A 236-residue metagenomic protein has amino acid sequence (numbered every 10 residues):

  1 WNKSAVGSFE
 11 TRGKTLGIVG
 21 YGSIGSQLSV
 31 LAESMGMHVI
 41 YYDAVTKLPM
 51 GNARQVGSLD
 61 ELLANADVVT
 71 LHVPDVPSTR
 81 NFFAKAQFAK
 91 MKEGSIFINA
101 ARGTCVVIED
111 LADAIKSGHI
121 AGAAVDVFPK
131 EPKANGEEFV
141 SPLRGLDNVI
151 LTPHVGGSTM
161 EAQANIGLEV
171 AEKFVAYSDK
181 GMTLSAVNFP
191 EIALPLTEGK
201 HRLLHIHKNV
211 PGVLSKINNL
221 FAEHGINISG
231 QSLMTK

Functional and structural regions predicted by a protein language model:
K3-E93, F97: Rossmann-like dinucleotide/phosphate-binding beta-alpha-beta segment
K14, S26, V30-M37, D113-A114 (+3 more regions): Oxidoreductase and adenylate-handling cofactor-binding alpha/beta cores
Y21-S23, S158-F174, N209, V213-L220: Mid-domain beta-loop-alpha active-site segment that forms a flexible, acidic cofactor/metal-binding surface
Q27, M50, S78, V106-E109 (+3 more regions): Residues that form or flank phosphate/diphosphate-binding pockets in enzymes that use nucleotide phosphates
G36, D67, K92, H119 (+2 more regions): Residue-level detector of structured alpha->beta connecting loops
K90, D110, S232-K236: Short, intrinsically disordered, charge-balanced linker/junction segments flanking boundaries in proteins
G94-P195: Rossmann-like dinucleotide-binding domain for NAD(H)/NADP(H)
L184-K236: A conserved regulatory-domain signal marking ACT and ACT-like small-molecule sensing domains and adjacent regulatory
